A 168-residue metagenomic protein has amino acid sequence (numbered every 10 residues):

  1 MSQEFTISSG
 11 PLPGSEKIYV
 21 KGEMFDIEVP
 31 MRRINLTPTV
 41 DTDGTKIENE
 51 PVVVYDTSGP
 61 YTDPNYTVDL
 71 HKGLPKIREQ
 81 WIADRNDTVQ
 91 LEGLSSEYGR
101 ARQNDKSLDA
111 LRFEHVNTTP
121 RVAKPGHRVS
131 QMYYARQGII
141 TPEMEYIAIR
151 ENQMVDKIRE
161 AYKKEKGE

Functional and structural regions predicted by a protein language model:
M1-E168: Non-catalytic terminal accessory/regulatory regions of metabolic enzymes
